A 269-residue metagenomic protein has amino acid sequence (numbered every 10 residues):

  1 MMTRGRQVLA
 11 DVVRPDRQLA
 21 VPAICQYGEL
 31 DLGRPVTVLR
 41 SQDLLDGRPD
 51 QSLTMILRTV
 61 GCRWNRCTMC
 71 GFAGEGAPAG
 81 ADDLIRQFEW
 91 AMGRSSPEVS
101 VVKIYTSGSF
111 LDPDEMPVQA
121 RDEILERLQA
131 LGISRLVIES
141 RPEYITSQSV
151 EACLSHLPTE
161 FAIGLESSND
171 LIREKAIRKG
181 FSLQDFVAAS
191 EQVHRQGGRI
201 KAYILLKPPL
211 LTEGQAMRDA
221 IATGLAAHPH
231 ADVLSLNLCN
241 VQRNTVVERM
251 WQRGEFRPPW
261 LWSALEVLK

Functional and structural regions predicted by a protein language model:
M1-L45, V233-S235, C239-K269: Auxiliary Fe-S-binding modules of radical SAM enzymes
Q26-G76, G93-T106, T159-E160, L234: N-terminal pre-triad scaffold of radical SAM enzymes
F72-A91, S95-M116, L128-I145, P158-F186 (+1 more regions): Core AdoMet radical
M92-P97, L125-L131, S149-P158, E191-G197 (+1 more regions): Acidic (Asp/Glu)-rich catalytic clusters
D114-D122, T146-L154, G214: Distinct, well-ordered alpha-helical segments
V118-E126, P158-E160, T212-D232, W251-L265: Short, electropositive alpha-helical surface patch
L171-K179, L205-Q215, G254-E255: Surface-exposed cleft-lining segments at the edges of enzyme active sites
Q184-T245, A264-K269: Conserved C-terminal portion of the radical SAM core fold that forms the substrate/S-adenosylmethionine-binding
